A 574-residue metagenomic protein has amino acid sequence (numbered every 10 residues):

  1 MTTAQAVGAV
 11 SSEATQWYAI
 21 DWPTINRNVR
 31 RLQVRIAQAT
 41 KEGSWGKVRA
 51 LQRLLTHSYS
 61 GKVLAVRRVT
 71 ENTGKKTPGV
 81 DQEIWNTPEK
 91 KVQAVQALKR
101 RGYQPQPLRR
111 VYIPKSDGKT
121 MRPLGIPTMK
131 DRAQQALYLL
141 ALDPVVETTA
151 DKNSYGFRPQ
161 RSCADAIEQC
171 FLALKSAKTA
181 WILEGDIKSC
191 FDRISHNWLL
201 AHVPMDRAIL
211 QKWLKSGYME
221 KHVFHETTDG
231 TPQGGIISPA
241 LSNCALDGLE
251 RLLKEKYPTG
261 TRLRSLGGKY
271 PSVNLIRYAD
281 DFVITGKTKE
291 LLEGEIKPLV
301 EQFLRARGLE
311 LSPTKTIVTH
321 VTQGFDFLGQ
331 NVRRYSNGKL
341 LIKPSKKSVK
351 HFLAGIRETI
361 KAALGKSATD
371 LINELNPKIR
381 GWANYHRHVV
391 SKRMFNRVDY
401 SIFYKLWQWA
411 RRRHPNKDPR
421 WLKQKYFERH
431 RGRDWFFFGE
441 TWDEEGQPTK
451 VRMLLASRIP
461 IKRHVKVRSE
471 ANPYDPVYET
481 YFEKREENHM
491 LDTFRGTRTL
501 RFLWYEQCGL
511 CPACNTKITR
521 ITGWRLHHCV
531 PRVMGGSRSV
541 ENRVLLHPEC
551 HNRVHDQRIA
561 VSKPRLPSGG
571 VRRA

Functional and structural regions predicted by a protein language model:
T15-G74, L140-G156, K563: Charged boundary/loop elements
V66-V69, V95-K119, M129, A133-L142 (+2 more regions): Reverse-transcriptase-like RNA-dependent polymerase core
A97, T149-N153, R158-R161, D165-G324: Conserved polymerase palm-domain catalytic core
K215, F224, R307-W382: A conserved non-catalytic segment of reverse transcriptases and RNA-directed RNA polymerases corresponding to the late
D399-R495: Extended C-terminal regions of large enzymes
A471-A513, S537, K563-A574: Short, charged surface segments at domain edges that flank catalytic/cofactor-binding sites
N515-P548, V554-R565: Histidine-centered nuclease catalytic patch
